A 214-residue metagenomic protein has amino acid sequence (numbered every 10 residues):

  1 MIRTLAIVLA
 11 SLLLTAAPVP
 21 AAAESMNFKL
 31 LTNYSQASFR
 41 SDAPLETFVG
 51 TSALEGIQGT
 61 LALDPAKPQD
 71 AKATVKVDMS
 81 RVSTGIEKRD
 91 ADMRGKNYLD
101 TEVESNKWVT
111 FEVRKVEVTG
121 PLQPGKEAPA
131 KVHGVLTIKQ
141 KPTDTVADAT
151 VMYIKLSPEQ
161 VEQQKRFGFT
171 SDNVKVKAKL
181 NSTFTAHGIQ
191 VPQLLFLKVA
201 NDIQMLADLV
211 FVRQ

Functional and structural regions predicted by a protein language model:
M1-T4: Positively charged n-region of N-terminal signal peptides that target proteins for export
A6-A16: Bacterial N-terminal signal peptides
A22-Q214: Low-complexity, acidic/polar, glycine-enriched regions of mature
